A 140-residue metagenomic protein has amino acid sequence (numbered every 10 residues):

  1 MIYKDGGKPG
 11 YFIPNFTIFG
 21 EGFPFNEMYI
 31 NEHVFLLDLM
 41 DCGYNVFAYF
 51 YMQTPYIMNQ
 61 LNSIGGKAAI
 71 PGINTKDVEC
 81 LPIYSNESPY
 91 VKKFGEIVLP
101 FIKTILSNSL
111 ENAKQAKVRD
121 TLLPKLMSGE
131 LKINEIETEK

Functional and structural regions predicted by a protein language model:
M1-Q53, I64-E79: A short beta-sheet element
C42-G43, F47, M58-Q60, I64-A68 (+1 more regions): Amphipathic alpha-helical coiled-coil/heptad-repeat segments
